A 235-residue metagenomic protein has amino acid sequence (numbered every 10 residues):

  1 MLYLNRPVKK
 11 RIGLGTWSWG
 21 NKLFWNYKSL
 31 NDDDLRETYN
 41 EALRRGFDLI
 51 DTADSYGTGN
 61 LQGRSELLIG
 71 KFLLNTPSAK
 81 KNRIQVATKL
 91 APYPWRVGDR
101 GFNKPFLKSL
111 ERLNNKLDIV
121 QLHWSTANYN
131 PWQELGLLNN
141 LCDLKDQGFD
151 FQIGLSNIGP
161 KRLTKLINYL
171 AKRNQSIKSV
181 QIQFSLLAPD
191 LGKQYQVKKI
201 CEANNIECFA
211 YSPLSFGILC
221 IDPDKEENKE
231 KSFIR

Functional and structural regions predicted by a protein language model:
M1-I84, D146: N-terminal binding-site loop/beta-alpha segment at the start of enzyme catalytic domains that lines or forms
L14, A42, I50, I69 (+7 more regions): Conserved, mostly hydrophobic/aromatic
S18-D33, L90-R100, S125-W132: Active-site mouth loops of central-metabolism enzymes
K28-A42, G98-L113, K161-N168: Short, acidic/polar
F47, N114-L117, D150, I177: A structural motif
K81-P94, V120-H123, Q181-L186: A short, structured active-site edge motif that brings together acidic residues
R112-N130: Active-site groove signature of glycoside hydrolases
S125-R235: Beta/alpha (TIM)-barrel catalytic core signal, keyed to glycine-rich beta->alpha loops juxtaposed to Asp/Glu that bind
